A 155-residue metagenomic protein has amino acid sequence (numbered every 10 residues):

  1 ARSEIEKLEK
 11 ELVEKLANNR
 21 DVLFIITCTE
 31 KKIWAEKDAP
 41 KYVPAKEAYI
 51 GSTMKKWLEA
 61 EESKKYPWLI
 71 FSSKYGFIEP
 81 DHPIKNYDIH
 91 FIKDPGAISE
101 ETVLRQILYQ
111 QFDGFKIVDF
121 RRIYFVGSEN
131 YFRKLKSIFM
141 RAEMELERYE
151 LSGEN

Functional and structural regions predicted by a protein language model:
A1-N155: Peripheral peptide segments
